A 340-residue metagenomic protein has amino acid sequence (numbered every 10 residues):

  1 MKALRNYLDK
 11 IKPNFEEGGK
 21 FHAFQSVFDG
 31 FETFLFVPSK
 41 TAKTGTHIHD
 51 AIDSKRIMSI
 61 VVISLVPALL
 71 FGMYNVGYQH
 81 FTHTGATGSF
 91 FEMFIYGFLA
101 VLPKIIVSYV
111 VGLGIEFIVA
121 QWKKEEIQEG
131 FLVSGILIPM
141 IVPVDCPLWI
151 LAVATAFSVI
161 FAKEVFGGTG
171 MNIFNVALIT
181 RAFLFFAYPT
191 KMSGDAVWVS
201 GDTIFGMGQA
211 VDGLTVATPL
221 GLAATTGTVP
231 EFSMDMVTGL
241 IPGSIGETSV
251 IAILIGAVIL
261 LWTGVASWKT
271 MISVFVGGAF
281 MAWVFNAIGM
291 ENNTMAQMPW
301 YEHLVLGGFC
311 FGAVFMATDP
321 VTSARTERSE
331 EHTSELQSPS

Functional and structural regions predicted by a protein language model:
M1-I105: N-terminal signal-anchor module of multipass membrane proteins
A42-I48, G112-K124, I160-G170, I255-T263 (+1 more regions): C-terminal ends of transmembrane helices
F94-V110, D145-A154, M236, L240-V250 (+1 more regions): Structural signature of hydrophobic alpha-helical transmembrane segments
E126-M207: Membrane-interface helix-loop-helix junctions at boundaries between adjacent transmembrane segments
S134-V144, L254-L260, F311-M316: Generic transmembrane alpha-helix motif of multi-pass integral membrane proteins
G170-L254: Long hydrophobic alpha-helical segments that form multi-pass transmembrane helix bundles in integral membrane proteins
M271-E327: A beta-strand-loop signature enriched in Asp, Gly, Thr, and Trp that corresponds to the sialidase/neuraminidase Asp-box
R328-P339: Residue-level detector of conserved catalytic or cofactor/ligand-binding positions in enzyme active sites
